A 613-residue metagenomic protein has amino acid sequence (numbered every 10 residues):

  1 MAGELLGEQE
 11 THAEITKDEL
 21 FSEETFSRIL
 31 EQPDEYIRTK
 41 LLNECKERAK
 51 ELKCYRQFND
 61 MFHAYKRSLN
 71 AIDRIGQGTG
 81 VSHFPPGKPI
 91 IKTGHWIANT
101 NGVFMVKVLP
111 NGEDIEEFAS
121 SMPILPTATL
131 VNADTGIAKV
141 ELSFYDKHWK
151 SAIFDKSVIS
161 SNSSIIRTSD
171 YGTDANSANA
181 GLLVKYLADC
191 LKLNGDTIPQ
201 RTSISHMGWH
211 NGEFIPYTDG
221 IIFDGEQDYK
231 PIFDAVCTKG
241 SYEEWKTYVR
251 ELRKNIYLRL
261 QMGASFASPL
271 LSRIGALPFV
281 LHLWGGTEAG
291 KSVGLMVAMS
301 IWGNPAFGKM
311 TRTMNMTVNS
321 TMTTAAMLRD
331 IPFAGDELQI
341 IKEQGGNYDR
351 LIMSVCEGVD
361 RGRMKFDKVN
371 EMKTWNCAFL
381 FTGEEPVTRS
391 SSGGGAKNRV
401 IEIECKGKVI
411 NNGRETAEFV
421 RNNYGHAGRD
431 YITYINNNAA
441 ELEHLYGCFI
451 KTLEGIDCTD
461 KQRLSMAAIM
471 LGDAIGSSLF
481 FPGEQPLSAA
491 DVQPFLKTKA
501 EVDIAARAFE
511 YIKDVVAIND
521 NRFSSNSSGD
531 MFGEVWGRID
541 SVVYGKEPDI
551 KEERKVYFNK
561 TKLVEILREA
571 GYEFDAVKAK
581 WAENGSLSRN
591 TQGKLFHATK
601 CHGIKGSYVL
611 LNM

Functional and structural regions predicted by a protein language model:
T11-A13, P33-I256, T323-T324, L328 (+2 more regions): Conserved glycine-centered beta->alpha loop in an early N-terminal alpha/beta scaffold
P33-I37, L42, R67-S82, I198-L252 (+1 more regions): DNA transaction DNA-binding modules
G220-F307: P-loop NTPase catalytic core of nucleic-acid-dependent motor ATPases
G294-G345: AAA+/P-loop NTPase substrate/partner-engagement loops
A326, M364-F381, A396: AAA+/SF3 P-loop NTPase mechanochemical coupling elements
E337, N376-P386, E404-G407: A short beta-strand-to-loop transition that corresponds to the Sensor-1 phosphate-sensing loop of AAA+ P-loop ATPases
D349-R363: Conserved catalytic/switch belt of AAA+ P-loop NTPases
K373-W375, S391-Q485, A489: Phosphate-sensing "switch" segment of ASCE/P-loop ATPases
